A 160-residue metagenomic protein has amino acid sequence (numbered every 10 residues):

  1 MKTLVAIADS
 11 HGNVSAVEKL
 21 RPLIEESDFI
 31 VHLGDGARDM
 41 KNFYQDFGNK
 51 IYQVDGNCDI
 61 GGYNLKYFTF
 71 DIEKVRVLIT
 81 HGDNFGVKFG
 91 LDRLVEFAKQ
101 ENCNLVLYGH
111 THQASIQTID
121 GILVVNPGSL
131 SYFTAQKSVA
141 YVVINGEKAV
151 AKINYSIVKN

Functional and structural regions predicted by a protein language model:
K2-I72: Core catalytic region of metal-dependent phosphoesterases/phosphodiesterases, especially metallo-beta-lactamase-like
T3-D9, R76-D83, L123-G128: Active-site-proximal beta-strand elements of phosphoester/diester hydrolases
H11-S15, A37-K41, C58-Y63, F85-G90 (+2 more regions): Active-site environment of divalent metal-dependent phosphoester hydrolases
E18, I72-E73, K99-N102, V125-N160: Binuclear metal-dependent phosphoesterase catalytic core
F29, V75-V77, L105: Structural motif
Y52, N64-H81, G86-E101: Glycine/small-residue-rich loop that forms an oxyanion/phosphate-binding "nest" at active or ligand-binding sites
I72, I119-D120: Structural motif
